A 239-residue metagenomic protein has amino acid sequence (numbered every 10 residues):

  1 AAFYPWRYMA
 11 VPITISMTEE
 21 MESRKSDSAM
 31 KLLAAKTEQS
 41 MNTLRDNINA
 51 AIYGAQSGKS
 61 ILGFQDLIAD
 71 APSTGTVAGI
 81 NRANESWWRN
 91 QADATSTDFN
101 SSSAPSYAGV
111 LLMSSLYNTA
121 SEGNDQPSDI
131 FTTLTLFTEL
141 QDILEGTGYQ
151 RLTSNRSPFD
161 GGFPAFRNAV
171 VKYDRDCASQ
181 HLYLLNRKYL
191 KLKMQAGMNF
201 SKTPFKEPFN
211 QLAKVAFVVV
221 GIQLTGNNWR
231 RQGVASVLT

Functional and structural regions predicted by a protein language model:
A2-T239: Core alpha/beta structural scaffold of self-assembling particle/tube/pore-forming proteins
